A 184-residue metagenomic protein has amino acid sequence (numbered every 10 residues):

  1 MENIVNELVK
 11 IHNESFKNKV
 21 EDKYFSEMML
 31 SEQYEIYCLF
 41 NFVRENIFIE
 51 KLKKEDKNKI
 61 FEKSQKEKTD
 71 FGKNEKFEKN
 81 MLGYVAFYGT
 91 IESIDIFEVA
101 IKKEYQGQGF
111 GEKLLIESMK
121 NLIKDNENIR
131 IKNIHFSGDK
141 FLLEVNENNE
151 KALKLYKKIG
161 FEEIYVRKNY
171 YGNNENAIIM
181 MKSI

Functional and structural regions predicted by a protein language model:
E2-E104, E112-E117, N121, D125-N126 (+2 more regions): Acetyl-CoA-dependent GNAT
F16, Y84, Y105, L155 (+2 more regions): Conserved hydrophobic/aromatic "anchor" residues that stabilize well-ordered secondary structure elements
F97, I123, K151, N173-N174: Short secondary-structure boundary/hinge segments and terminal tails
V99-I116, N146-K154, K158-I159, E163: Conserved glycine-rich acetyl-CoA-binding loop
K124-E144: Conserved GNAT acetyl-CoA-binding A-motif
D139-L142, N146-E150, I159, Y165-I184: C-terminal "cap" of GNAT-fold acetyltransferases
